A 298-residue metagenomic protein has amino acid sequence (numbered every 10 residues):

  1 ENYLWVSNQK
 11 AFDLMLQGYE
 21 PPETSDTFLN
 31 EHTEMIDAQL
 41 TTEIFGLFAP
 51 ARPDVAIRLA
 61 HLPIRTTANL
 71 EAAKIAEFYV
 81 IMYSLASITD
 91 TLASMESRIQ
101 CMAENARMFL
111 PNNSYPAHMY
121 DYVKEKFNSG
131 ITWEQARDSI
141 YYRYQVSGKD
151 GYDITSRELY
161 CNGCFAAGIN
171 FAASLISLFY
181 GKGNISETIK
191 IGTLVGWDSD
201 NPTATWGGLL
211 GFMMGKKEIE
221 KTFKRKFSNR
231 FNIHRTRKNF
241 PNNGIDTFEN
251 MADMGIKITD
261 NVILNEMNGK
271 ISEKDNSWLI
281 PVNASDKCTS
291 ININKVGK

Functional and structural regions predicted by a protein language model:
E1, L92-S97, K221-F223, S272-E273: Short, glycine/acidic-rich hinge or "gate" loops at secondary-structure transitions that mediate conformational
E1-N8: Long, well-ordered early-domain segments
A11-T33, T42-R52, H61-T66, V80-G196: Accessory "access/gating" subregions that flank catalytic or transport cores
E31-D37, E71-I75, A166-A167, G196-T203: Active-site nucleophile and cofactor-binding loops and adjacent substrate-binding regions of central metabolic enzymes
A68-E71, Y79-V80, S84, A173-D260: Catalytic phosphate/nucleotide-handling subdomain of diverse soluble enzymes
N113, A117-T155, Y160, M213-K298: Acidic, carboxylate-rich catalytic segments that either coordinate divalent cations
